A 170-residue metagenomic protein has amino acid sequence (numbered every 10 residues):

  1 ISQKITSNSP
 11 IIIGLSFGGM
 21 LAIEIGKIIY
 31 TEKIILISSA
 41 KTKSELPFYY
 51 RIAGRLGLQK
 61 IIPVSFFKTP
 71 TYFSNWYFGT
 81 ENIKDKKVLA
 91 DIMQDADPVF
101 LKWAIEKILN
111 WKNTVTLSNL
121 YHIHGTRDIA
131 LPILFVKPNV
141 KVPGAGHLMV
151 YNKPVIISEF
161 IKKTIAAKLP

Functional and structural regions predicted by a protein language model:
I1-I11: Active-site loop/oxyanion-hole signature of alpha/beta-hydrolase fold enzymes
I13-A22: Gly/Ala-rich beta-loop-alpha elbow adjacent to hydrolase catalytic centers
E24-I28: Active-site signature of alpha/beta-hydrolase-fold catalytic machinery across serine- and Asp/Cys-nucleophile hydrolases
Y30-P63: Flexible "cap/lid" loop of the alpha/beta hydrolase fold
S65-N113: Conserved alpha/beta-hydrolase catalytic His-Asp/Glu region
T116-L120, L134-K137: Short, proline-enriched alpha-helix->beta-strand connector loops that line the catalytic pocket of alpha/beta-hydrolase
H122-H124, D128: Short beta-strand/loop motif that positions the catalytic acidic residue of the alpha/beta-hydrolase fold
A145-F160: Catalytic histidine-centered segment of alpha/beta-hydrolase-like enzymes
